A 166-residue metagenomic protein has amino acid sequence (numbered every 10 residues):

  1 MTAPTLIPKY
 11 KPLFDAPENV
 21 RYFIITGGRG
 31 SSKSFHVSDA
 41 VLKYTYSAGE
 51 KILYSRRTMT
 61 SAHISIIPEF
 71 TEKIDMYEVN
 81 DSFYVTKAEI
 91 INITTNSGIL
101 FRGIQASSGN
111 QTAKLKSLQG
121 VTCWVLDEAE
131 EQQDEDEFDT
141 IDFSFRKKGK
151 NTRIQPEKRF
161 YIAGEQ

Functional and structural regions predicted by a protein language model:
M1-Q166: Phosphate/NTP-binding elements of NTP-utilizing enzymes
